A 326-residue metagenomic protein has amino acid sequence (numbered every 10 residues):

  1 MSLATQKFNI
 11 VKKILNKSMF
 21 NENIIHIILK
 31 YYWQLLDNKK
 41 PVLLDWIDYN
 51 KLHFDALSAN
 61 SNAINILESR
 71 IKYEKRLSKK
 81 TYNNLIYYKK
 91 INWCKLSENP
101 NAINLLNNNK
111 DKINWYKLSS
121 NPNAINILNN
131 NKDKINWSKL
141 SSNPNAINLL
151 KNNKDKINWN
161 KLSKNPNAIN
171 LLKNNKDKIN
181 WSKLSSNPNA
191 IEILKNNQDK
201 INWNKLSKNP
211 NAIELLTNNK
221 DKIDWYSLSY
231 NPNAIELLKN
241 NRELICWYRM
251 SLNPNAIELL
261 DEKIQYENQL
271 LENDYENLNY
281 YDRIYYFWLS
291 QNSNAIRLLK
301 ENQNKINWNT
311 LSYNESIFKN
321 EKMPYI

Functional and structural regions predicted by a protein language model:
S2-I326: Alpha-helical scaffold segments
